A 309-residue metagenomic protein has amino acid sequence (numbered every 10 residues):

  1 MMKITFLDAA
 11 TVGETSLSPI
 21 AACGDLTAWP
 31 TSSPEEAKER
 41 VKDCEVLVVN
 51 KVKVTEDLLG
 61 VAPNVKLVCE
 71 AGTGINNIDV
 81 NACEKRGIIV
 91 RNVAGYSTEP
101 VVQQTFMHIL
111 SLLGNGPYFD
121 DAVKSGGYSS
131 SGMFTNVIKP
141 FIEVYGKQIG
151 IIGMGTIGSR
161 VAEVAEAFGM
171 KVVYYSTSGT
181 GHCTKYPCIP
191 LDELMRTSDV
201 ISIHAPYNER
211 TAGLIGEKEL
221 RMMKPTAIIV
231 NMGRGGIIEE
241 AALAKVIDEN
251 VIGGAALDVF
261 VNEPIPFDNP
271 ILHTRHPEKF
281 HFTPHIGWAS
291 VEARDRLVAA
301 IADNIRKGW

Functional and structural regions predicted by a protein language model:
M1-C44: N-terminal glycine-/charge-rich "phosphate-binding" loop or analogous flexible N-terminal tail
T15, P19-A22, T135-P225: Rossmann-like dinucleotide/phosphate-binding beta-alpha-beta segment
P30, A71-G72, I88-E99, S176 (+1 more regions): Short beta->alpha connector loops at strand-helix junctions that form conserved, small/polar/Pro-enriched
C44, A62, T197-S198, T226: An anion/phosphate-binding loop that grips the pyrophosphate of nucleotide cofactors and donors
V52, T73, D199, H204-Y207 (+2 more regions): Short glycine-/small-residue-rich Rossmann-like dinucleotide-binding loops
K53-V65, V80-A82, R210-I229: Rossmann-fold NAD(P) dinucleotide-binding segment
A94-Q148: Phosphate-binding beta-alpha-beta segment of Rossmann-like dinucleotide-binding domains, i.e., the NAD(P)
T226, M232-W309: Rossmann-like dinucleotide-binding domain for NAD(H)/NADP(H)
